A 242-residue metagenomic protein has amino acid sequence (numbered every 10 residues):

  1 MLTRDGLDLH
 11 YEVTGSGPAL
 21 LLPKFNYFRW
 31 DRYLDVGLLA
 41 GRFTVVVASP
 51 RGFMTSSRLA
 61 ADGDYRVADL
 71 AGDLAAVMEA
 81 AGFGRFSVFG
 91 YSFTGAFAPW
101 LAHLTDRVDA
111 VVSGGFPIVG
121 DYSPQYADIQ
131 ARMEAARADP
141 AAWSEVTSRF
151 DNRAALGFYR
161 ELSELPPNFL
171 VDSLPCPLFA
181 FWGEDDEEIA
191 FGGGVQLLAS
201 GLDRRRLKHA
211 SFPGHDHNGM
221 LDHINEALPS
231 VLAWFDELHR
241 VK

Functional and structural regions predicted by a protein language model:
L7-S57: Conserved HGGG/HGGXW glycine-rich cap/lid loop of the alpha/beta-hydrolase fold
V47-F86: Active-site loop/oxyanion-hole signature of alpha/beta-hydrolase fold enzymes
F86, G90-S92: Conserved alpha/beta-hydrolase "nucleophile elbow" surrounding the catalytic nucleophile
A96-H103, V111-R137: Flexible "cap/lid" loop of the alpha/beta hydrolase fold
A154-L170: Active-site nucleophile elbow and catalytic-triad environment of alpha/beta-hydrolase enzymes
L174, A180-W182: Short beta-strand/loop motif that positions the catalytic acidic residue of the alpha/beta-hydrolase fold
E187-G193: Conserved alpha/beta-hydrolase "acid-adjacent" motif
S211-K242: Catalytic active-site module of serine/aspartate enzymes centered on a nucleophile-bearing elbow/loop
